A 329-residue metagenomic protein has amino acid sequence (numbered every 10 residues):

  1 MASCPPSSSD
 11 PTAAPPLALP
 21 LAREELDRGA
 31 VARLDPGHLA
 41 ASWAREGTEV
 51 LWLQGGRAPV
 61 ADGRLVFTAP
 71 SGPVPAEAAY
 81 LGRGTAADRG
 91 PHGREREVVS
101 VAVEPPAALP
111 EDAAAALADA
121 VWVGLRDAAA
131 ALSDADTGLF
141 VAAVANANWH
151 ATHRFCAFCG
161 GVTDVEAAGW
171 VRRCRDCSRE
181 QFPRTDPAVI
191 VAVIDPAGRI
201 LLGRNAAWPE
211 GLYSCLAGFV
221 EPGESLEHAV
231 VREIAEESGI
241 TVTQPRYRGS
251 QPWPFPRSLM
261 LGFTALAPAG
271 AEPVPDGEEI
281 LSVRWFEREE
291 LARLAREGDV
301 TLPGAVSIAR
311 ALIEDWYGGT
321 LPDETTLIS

Functional and structural regions predicted by a protein language model:
M1-H153, D164, W208-Y213, D276-S329: Nudix hydrolase/Nudix homology domain
R83-D88, D195-A197, A269: Short acidic-glycine loop/turn motifs at beta-strand connectors
V141-I194: Cys/His-rich short segments
R172-S214, F219, T241-V242, A265-A267: N-terminal strand-loop-strand
V189, L259-L261, L281: Change "...and in nucleic-acid phosphodiester-cleaving endonucleases..." to "...and in nucleic-acid processing enzymes
S214-R248, F263: The catalytic Nudix box helix
G218, P222, Q251-P254, R296-V300: Short, contiguous acidic/charged loop-to-helix segments that flank catalytic cores in large enzymes
Q251-V274: Active-site-adjacent beta-strand/loop module that shapes the phosphate/pyrophosphate-binding cleft
